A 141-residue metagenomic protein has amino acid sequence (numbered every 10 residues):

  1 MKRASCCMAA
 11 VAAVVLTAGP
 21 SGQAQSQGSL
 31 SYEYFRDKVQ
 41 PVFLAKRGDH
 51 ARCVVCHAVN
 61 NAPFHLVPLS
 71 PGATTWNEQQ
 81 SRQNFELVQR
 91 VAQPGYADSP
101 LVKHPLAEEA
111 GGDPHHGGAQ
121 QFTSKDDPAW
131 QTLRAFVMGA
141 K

Functional and structural regions predicted by a protein language model:
M1-A9: Bacterial N-terminal signal peptides that target proteins for export
M8-A18: Bacterial N-terminal signal peptides
P20-K141: Aromatic- and Gly/Pro-enriched helix-to-coil junctions and flexible linker segments
